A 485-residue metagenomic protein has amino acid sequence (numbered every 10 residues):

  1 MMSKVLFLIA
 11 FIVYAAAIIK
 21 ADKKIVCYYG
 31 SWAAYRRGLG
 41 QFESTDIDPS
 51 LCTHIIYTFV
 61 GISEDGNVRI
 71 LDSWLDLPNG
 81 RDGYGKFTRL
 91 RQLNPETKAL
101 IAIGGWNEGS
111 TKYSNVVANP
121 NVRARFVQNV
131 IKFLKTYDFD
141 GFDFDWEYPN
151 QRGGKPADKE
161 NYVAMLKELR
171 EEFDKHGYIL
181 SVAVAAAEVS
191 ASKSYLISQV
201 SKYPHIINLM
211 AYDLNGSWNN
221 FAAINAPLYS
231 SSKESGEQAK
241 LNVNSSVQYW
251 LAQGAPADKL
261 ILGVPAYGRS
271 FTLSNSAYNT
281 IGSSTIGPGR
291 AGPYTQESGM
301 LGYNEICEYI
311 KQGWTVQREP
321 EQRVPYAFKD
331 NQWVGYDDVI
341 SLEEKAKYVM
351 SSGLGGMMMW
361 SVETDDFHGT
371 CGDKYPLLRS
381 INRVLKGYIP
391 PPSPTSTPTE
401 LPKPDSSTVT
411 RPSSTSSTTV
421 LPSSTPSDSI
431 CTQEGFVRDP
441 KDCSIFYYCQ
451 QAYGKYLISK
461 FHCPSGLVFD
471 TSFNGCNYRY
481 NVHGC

Functional and structural regions predicted by a protein language model:
S3-A21: Cleavable N-terminal signal peptides of Sec/SRP-targeted secreted and luminal proteins
I19-L134, E160, G372, P376-I389: Glycan-recognition patch characteristic of GH18 chitinases/ENGases and related GlcNAc/peptidoglycan-binding proteins
I25, P390, T397-C485: Cysteine-rich, disulfide-bonded extracellular modules and peptides in secreted proteins and receptor ectodomains
I55, I101, F144, L169 (+4 more regions): Conserved, mostly hydrophobic/aromatic
D65-D82, P149-E308: Substrate-binding surface in catalytic domains of secreted glycosidases
N129-P156, D213: Active-site groove signature of glycoside hydrolases
R269-S270, N331, D338-P404: Acidic/aromatic/glycine-rich contiguous surface patches that form carbohydrate-binding/processing clefts and analogous
G292-L354: Hydrophobic, secondary-structure "cap" segments at the distal end of domains
